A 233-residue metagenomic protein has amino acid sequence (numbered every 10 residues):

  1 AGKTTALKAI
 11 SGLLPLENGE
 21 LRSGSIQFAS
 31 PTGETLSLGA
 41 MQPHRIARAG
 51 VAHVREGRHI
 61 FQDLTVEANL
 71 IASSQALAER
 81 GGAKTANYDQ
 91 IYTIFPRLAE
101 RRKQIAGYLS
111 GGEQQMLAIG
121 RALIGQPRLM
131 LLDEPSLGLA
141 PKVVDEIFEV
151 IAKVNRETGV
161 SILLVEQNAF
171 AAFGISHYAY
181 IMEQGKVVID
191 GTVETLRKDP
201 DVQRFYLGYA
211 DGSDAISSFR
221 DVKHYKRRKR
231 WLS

Functional and structural regions predicted by a protein language model:
L14, S25-R48, A78: ABC ATPase NBD Q-loop/coupling interface
L64, Y108-L109, A122-L123: ABC ATPase signature
I105-L109, E113: Conserved ABC ATPase signature
I124-R128, E134: A short, proline-enriched helix->beta-strand linker immediately N-terminal to the Walker B motif in ABC-type P-loop
D145-G159: Helical segment within the ABC ATPase nucleotide-binding domain
Y178, D190: Short, glycine/charged-rich "phosphate-handling" switch motifs in NTP-dependent and phosphotransfer domains
Y209-S233: ABC ATPase nucleotide-binding domains
